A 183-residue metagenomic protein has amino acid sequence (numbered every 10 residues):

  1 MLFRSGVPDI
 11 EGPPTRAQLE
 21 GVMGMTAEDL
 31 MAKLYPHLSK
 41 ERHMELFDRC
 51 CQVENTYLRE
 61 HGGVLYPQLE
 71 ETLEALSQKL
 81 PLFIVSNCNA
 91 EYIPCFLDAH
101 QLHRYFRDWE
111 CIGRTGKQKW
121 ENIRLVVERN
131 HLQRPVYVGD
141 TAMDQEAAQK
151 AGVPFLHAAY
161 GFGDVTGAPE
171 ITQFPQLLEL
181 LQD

Functional and structural regions predicted by a protein language model:
M1-L2: Short, small-residue-biased leader/transition segments that mark boundaries at the very start of proteins
S5-V7, T26-K40, F96: Helix-loop "lid/cap" segments that line or gate small-molecule binding pockets
V7-G12, S39-E41, Q101-Y105: Short helix-capping segments at alpha-helix termini
P13-R16, E28, Y66, E70 (+3 more regions): Structural motif corresponding to alpha-helix initiation and N-cap regions
A32-E70: Metal-dependent phosphoesterase signature
T56-I84, P94, W120: Short, acidic loop-to-helix structural element flanking the phosphoryl-transfer center in phosphate-processing enzymes
S86-C88: Conserved phosphate-coupling serine/threonine residues in phosphotransfer and NTP-handling enzymes
A90, P94-D183: Asp-based, Mg2+/Mn2+-dependent phosphohydrolase catalytic module
